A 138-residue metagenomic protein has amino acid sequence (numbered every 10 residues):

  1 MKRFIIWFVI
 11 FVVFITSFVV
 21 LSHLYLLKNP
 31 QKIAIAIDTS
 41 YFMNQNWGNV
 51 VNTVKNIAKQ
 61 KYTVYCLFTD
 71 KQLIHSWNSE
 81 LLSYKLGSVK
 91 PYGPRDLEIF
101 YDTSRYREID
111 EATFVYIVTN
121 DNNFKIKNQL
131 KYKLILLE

Functional and structural regions predicted by a protein language model:
R3-H23: Hydrophobic membrane-insertion alpha-helices, especially the h-region of bacterial N-terminal signal peptides
V20-S22, N52-V54, F100-S104: A generic local structural motif
L24, L130-E138: A charged, solvent-exposed segment within the mature domains of Sec-exported extracytoplasmic proteins
L26-N49, N120: MIDAS-like acidic motif and immediate structural context at the N-terminus of von Willebrand factor A/I domains
K28-P30, A58-Y62, Y106-A112: Flexible, charged surface loops at secondary-structure boundaries
G48-N49, N128-L130: Short amphipathic alpha-helical segments
N49-L67: An active-site-proximal "capping" alpha-helix that borders the catalytic cofactor pocket
F68-V118, N122-K125, L136-E138: Von Willebrand factor
